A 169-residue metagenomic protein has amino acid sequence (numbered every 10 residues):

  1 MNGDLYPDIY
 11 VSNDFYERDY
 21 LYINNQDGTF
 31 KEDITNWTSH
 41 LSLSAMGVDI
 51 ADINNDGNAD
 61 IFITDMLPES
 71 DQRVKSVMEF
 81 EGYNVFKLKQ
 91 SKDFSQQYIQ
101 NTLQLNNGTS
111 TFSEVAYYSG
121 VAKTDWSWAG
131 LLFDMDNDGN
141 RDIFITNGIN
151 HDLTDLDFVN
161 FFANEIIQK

Functional and structural regions predicted by a protein language model:
M1-K169: Acidic, glycine/proline-rich Ca2+-coordinating loop motifs
